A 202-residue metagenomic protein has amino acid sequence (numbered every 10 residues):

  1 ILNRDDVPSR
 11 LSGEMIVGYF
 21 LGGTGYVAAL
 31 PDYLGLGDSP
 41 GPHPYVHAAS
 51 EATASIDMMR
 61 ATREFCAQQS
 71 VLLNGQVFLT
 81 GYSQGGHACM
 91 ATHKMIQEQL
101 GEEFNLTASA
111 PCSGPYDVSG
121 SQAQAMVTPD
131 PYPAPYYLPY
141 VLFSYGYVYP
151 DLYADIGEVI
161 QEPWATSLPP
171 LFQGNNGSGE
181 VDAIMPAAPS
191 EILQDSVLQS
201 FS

Functional and structural regions predicted by a protein language model:
I1-G25: Short, surface-exposed "cap/lid" segments of acyl-processing enzymes
D32-L36: Short beta-to-alpha linker loops that shape the active-site pocket of alpha/beta-hydrolase fold enzymes
Y45-Q68: Alpha/beta-hydrolase active-site loop
R60-Y82, Q99-L100, F104: Gly/Ser-rich "nucleophile elbow"/oxyanion-hole loop immediately N-terminal to the catalytic nucleophile in hydrolases
G81-C89: Gly/Ala-rich beta-loop-alpha elbow adjacent to hydrolase catalytic centers
A91-M95: Active-site signature of alpha/beta-hydrolase-fold catalytic machinery across serine- and Asp/Cys-nucleophile hydrolases
G101-G114: A conserved short beta-strand
P115-S202: Accessory cap/linker subdomain of secreted extracellular hydrolases
